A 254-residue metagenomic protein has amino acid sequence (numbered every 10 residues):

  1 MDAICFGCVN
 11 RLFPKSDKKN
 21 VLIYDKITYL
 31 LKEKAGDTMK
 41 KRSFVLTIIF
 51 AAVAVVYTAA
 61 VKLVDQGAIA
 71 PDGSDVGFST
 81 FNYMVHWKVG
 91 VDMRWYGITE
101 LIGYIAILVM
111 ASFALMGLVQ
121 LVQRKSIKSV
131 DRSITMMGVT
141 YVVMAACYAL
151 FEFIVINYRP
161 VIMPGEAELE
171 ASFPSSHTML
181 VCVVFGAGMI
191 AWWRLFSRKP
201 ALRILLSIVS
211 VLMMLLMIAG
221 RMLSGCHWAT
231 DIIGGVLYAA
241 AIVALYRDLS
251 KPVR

Functional and structural regions predicted by a protein language model:
C5-C8: Cysteine-centered motifs
L22-K32: Short, positively charged and aromatic/hydrophobic N-terminal segments
K32-V109, F153-G165: N-terminal transmembrane-helix/juxtamembrane module of multi-pass inner/ER membrane proteins
K40-V45, A60-V61, P164-R254: Membrane-embedded catalytic cores of phosphoryl/pyrophosphoryl-handling enzymes
A68-P71, L118-L205: Membrane-interface loops
V109-L115, V139, V143-C147, I208-A219: Lipid-exposed faces of alpha-helical membrane segments in multi-pass integral membrane proteins
